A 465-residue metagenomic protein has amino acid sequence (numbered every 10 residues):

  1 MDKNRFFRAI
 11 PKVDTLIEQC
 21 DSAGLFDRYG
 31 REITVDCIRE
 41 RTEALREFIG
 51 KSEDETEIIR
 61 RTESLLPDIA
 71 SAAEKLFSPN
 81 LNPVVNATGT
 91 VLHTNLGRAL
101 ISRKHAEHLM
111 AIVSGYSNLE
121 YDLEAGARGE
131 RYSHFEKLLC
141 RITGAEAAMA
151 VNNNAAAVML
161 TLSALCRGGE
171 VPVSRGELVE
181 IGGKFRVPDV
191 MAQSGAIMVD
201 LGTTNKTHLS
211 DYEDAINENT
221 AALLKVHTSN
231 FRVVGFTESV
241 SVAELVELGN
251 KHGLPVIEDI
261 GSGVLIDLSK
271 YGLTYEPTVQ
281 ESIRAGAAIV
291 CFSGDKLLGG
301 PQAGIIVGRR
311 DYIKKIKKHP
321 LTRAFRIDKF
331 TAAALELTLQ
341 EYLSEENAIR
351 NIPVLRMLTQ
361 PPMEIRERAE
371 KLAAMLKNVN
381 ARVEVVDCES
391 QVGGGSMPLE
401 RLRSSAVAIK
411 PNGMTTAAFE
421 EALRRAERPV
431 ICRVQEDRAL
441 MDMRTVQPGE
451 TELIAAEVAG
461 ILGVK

Functional and structural regions predicted by a protein language model:
M1-E74: Long amphipathic alpha-helical segments
I10-P11, Y29, V85-G89, L298-P301 (+2 more regions): Short Gly/Ser/Thr- and Asp/Glu-enriched loop/turn motifs at secondary-structure junctions
I38, E43, A87-T88, R98-E124: Glycine-rich phosphate-binding segment of PLP-dependent enzymes
S52-I101, E107-H108: Long amphipathic N-terminal alpha/beta scaffold segment
N80-L81, A148, F292, R428-R433: A short linear hydrophobic-aromatic micro-motif
A125-Y342, K377, E457: Conserved PLP-enzyme active-site core in the AAT-like
D311, H319-P320, I327-N378, V386-Q391 (+1 more regions): Structural motif of enzymes handling amino- and sulfur-group chemistry
P362, R366-G449, L453-I454: Conserved C-terminal alpha-helix-loop-beta "cap" of PLP-dependent enzymes that closes/shapes the active-site mouth
